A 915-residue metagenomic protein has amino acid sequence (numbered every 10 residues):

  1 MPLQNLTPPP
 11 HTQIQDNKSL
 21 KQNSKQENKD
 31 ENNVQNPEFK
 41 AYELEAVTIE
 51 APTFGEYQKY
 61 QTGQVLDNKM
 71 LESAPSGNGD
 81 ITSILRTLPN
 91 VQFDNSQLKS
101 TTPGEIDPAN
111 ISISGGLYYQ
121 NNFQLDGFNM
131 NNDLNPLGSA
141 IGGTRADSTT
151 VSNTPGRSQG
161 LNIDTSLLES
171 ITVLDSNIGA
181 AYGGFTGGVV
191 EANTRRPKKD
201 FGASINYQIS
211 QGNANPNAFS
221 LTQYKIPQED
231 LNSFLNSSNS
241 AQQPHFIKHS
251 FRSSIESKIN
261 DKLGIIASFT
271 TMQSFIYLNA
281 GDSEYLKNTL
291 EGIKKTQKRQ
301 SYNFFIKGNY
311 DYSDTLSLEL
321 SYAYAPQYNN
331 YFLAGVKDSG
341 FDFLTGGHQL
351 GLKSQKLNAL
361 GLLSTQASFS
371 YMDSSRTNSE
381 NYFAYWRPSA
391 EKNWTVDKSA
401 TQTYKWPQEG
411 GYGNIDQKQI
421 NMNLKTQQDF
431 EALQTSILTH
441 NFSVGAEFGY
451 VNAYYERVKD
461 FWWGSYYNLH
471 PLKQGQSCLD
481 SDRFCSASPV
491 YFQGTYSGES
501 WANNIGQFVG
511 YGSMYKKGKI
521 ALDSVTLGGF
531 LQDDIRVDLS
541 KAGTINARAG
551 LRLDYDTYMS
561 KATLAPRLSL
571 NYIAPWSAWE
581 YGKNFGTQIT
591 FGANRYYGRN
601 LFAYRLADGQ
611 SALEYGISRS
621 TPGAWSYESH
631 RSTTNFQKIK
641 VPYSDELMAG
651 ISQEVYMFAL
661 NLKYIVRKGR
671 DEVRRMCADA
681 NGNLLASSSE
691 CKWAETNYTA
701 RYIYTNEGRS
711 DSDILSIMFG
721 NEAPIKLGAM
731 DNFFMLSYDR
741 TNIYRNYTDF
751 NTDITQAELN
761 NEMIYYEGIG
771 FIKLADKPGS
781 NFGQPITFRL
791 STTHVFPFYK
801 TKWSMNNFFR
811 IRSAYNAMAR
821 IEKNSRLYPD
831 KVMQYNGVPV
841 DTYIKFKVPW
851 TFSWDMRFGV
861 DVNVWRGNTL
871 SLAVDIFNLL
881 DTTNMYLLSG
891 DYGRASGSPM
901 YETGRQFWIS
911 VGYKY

Functional and structural regions predicted by a protein language model:
K21-N36, T48-E50, F54-G179, V189 (+2 more regions): Periplasmic N-terminal accessory/gating domains of Gram-negative outer-membrane beta-barrel systems
K40, A180-Y182, P197-A203, I255-L263 (+11 more regions): Short loop/turn motifs that connect adjacent beta-strands in outer-membrane beta-barrel proteins
I111, R157-N162, V173, F185-I209 (+1 more regions): N-terminal periplasmic accessory domains that precede and gate Gram-negative outer-membrane beta-barrel machines
G202-S204, S240-Y328, L344-L360: Transmembrane beta-barrel wall of Gram-negative outer-membrane proteins
Y312, E319-T526, K692-R701, I714-S716: Replace "related TpsB outer-membrane translocases also match" with "some related outer-membrane beta-barrels such as
N441, E447-V451, K517-M657, Y664-V666 (+1 more regions): Structural signature of Gram-negative outer-membrane beta-barrels, strongest in the C-terminal barrel of TonB-dependent
L539, K663-I821, G912-K914: Gram-negative outer-membrane beta-barrel transporters
R675-C677, Y799-S804, F808-Q834, P849-S853 (+1 more regions): C-terminal beta-signal and adjacent terminal beta-strands/loops of Gram-negative outer-membrane beta-barrel proteins
